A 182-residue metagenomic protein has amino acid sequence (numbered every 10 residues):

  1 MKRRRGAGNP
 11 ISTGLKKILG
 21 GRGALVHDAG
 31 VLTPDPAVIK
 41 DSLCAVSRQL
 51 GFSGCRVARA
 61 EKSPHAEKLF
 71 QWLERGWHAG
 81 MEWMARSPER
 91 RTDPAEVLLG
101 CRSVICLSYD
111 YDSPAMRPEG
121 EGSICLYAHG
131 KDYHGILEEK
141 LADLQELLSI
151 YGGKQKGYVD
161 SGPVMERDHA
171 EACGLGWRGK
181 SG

Functional and structural regions predicted by a protein language model:
K2, L15-G182: Auxiliary alpha/beta "docking" domains used to position bulky ligands
